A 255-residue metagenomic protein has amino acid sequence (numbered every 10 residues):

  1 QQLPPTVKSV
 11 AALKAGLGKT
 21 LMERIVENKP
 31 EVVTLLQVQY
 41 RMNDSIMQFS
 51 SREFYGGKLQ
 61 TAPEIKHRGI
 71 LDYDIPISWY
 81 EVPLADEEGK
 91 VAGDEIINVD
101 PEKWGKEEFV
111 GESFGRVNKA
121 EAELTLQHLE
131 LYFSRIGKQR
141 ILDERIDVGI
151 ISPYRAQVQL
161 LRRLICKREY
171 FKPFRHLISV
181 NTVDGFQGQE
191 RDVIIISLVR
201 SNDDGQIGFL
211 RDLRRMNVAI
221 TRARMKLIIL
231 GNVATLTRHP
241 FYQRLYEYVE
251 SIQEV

Functional and structural regions predicted by a protein language model:
Q1-V255: Conserved helicase motor core of SF1/SF2 NTP-dependent helicases
